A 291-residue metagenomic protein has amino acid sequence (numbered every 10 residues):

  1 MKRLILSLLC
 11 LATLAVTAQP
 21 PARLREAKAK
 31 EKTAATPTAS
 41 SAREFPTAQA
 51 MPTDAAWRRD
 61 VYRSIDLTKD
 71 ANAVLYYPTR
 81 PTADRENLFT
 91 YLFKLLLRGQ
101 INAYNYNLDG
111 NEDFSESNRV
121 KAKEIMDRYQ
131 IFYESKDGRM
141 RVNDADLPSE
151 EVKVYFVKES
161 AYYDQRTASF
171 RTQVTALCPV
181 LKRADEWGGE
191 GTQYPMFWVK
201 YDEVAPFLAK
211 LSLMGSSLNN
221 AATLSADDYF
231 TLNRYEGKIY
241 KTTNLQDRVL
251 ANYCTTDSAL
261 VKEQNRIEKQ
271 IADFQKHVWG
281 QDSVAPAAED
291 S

Functional and structural regions predicted by a protein language model:
M1-E26: Bacterial Sec-dependent N-terminal signal peptides
Q19-R166, A184, D202-D290: A domain-level signal for the mature, folded cores of soluble proteins
E150-V152, T172-V174, Y194-M196: Extracytoplasmic
V180: Active-site-proximal beta-strand/loop segments in catalytic clefts of secreted hydrolases
R183-E190: Short, cysteine-centered beta-strand-loop-beta hairpins and adjacent loop/turn segments enriched in charged/polar
E190-D202: Short amphipathic beta-strand/extended segments with alternating polar/hydrophobic composition
